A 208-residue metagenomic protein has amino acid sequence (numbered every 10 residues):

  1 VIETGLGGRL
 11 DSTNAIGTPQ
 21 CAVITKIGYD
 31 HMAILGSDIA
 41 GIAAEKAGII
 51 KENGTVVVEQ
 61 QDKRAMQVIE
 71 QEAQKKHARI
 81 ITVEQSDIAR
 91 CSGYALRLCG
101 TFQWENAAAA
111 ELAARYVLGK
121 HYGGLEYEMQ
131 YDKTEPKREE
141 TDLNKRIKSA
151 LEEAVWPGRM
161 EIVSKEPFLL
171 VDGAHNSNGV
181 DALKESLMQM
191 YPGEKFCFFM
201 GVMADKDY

Functional and structural regions predicted by a protein language model:
I2-T4, L10-V23, G28, G41 (+1 more regions): Nucleotide phosphate-binding/pyrophosphate-handling subdomain across enzymes that bind or process nucleotide phosphates
G5-D11, A15-H77, Y208: Conserved catalytic-core segment of NTP-binding enzymes
I34, K51, I69, T82 (+2 more regions): Bulky hydrophobic/aromatic packing residues
N53, E84, S164-E166: Residue-level signal for tight coil/turn positions that link beta-strands
G54-V56, R79-I80, K195-F198: Hydrophobic beta-strand segments of well-ordered beta-sheets in folded domains
Q61-D62, R79-G93, W104-E105: Long, charge-dense, solvent-exposed interaction surfaces that engage phosphate-rich ligands
E72-K75, D87, M129, T134: Short, linear, compositionally biased motifs with a strong N-terminal bias
A78-E84, E161, L170: General small-molecule cofactor/ligand-binding pocket signal
